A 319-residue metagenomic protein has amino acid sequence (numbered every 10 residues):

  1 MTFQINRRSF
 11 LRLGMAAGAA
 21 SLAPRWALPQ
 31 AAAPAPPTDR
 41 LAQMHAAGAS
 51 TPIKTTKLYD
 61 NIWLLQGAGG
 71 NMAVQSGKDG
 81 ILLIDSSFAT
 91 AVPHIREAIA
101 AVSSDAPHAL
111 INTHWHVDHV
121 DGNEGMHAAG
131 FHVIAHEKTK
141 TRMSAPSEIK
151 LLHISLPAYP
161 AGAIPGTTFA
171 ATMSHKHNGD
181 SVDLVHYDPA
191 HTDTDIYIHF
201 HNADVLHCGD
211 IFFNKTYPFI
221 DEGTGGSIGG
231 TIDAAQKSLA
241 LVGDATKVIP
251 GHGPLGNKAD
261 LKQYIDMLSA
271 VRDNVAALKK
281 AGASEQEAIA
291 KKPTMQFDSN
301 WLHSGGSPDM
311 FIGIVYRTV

Functional and structural regions predicted by a protein language model:
T2-G18: N-terminal secretory signal peptides and thylakoid transit peptides that target proteins across membranes
M15-D79: Zn-dependent metallo-beta-lactamase
K54-I99, I198-F200, V205-G209: Conserved beta-strand hairpin/beta-sheet module of binuclear metal-dependent hydrolase folds, prominently
T55, K78-D79, T90-I134: Active-site metal-binding motif and surrounding structural segment of the metallo-beta-lactamase
K57, K140-Y187, T192-D193, H201-N202: Metallo-beta-lactamase
G80-I81, F88-T90, S174, S181-A270 (+1 more regions): Metallo-beta-lactamase
I84-S86, H108-H116, I134-E137, H207-G209 (+1 more regions): Active-site neighborhood of phospho(di)ester-bond hydrolases with catalytic His/Asp-centered motifs
F297, W301-V319: Short, amphipathic C-terminal "tail helix"
